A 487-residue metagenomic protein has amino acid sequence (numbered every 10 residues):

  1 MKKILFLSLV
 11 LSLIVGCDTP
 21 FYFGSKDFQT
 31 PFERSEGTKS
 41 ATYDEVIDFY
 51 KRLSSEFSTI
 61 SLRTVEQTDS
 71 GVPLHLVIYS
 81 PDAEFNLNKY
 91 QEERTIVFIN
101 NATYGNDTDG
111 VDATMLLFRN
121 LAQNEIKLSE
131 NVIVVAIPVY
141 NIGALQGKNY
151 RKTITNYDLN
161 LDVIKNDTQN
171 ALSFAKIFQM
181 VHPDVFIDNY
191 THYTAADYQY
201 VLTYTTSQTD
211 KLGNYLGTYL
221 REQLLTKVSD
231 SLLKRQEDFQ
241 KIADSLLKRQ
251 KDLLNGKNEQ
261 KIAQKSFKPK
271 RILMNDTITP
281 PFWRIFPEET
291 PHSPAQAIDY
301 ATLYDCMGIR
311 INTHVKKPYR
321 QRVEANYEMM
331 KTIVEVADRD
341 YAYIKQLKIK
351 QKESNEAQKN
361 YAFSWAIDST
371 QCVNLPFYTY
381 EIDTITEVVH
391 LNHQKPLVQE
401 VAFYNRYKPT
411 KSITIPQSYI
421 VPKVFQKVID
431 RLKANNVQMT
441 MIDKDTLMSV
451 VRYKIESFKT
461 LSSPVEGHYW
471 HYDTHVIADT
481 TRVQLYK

Functional and structural regions predicted by a protein language model:
I4-L13: Sec-dependent N-terminal signal peptides
C17-K487: Structured catalytic-domain cores with a bias toward divalent-metal coordination
